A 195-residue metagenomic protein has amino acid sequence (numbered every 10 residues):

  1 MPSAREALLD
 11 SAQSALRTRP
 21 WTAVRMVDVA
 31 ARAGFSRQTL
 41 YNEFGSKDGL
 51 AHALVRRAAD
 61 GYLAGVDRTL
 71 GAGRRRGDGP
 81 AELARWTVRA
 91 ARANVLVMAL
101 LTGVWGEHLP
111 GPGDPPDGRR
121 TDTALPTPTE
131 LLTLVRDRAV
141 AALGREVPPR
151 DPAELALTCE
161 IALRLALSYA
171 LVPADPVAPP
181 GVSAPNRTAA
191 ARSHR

Functional and structural regions predicted by a protein language model:
M1-R32, G49-H52: Basic, helix-initiating cap at the start of DNA-binding domains
M1-S3, G73, P110, P115-R119 (+2 more regions): N-terminal intrinsically disordered/low-complexity leader segments
L8-L16, Y62, V66, T87: Short hydrophobic clusters on alpha-helical segments that form packing/core surfaces in small helical domains
R25, V97-T102, L109, A178-P179: Short, hydrophobic secondary-structure boundary micro-motifs
A33-F44: Short hydrophobic/aromatic patch on the recognition helix
A53, D67-N94: Hydrophobic alpha-helical connector segments
L63, A99, H108-P149, A153-E160: Amphipathic alpha-helical packing segments from all-alpha helical-bundle domains
T133-P149, A156, E160, L165-R195: C-terminal peripheral helix-coil segments that are non-catalytic and often amphipathic
